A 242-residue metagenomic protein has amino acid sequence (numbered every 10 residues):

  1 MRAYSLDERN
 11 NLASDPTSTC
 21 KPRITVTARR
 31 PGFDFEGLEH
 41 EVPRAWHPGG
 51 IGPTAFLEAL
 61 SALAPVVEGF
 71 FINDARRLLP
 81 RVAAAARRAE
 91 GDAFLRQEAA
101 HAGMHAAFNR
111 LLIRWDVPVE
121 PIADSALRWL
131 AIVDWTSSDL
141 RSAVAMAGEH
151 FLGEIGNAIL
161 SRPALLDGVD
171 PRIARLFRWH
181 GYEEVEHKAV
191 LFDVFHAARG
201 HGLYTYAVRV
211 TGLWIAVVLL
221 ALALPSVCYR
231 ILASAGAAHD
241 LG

Functional and structural regions predicted by a protein language model:
A3-G242: Non-heme di-metal
